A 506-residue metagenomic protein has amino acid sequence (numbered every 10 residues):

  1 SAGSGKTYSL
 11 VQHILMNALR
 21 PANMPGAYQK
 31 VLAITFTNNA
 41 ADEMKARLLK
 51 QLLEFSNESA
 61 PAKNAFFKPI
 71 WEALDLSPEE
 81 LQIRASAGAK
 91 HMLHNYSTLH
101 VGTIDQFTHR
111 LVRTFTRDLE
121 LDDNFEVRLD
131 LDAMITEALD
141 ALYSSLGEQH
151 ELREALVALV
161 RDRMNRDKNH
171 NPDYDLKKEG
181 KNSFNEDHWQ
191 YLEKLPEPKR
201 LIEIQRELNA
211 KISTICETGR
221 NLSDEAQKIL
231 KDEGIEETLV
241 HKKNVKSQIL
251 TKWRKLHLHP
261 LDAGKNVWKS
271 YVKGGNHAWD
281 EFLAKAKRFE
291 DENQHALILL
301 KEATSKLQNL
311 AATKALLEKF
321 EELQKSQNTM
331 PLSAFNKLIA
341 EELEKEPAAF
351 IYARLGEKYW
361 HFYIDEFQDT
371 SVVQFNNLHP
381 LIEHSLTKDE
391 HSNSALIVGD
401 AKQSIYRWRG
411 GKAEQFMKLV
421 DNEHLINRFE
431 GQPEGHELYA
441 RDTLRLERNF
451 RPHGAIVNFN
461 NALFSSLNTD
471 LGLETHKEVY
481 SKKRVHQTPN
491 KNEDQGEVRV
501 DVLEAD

Functional and structural regions predicted by a protein language model:
S1, R166-T329, E434-G435, D506: Conserved ATP-driven helicase/translocase motor core recognized via long, highly charged RecA-like/P-loop NTPase domain
S1-D118, L323, Q327-S333, K337-L338 (+3 more regions): P-loop NTPase Walker
S9, H13, E43-Q51, F107-T114 (+7 more regions): Alpha-helical scaffold elements adjacent to nucleotide-binding pockets in ATP/GTP-utilizing enzyme cores
P21-A27, E54-P61, L93-T98, F115-L129 (+7 more regions): Short, polar/flexible loop-turn hinges at active-site or ligand-entry regions and domain interfaces
L32-A33, A40-A41, H100, D123-M134 (+4 more regions): Conserved helicase NTPase motor core
L99-R110, A158-D187, N309-L316, S333 (+3 more regions): Core structural elements
Q106, L119-D122, A133, E137-N171 (+3 more regions): Accessory nucleic-acid engagement/destabilization modules that flank
N165-L176, G431-L438, D442-D506: Helicase-core coupling region on the C-terminal RecA-like lobe
